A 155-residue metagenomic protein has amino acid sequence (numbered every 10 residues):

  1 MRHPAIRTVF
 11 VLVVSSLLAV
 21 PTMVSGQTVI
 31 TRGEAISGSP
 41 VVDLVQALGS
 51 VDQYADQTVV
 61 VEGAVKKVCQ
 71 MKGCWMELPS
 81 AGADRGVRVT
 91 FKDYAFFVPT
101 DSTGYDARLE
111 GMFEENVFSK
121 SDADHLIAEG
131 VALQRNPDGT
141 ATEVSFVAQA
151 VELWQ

Functional and structural regions predicted by a protein language model:
M1-I6: N-terminal secretory signal peptides that target proteins for export/translocation
V9-P21: Bacterial N-terminal signal peptides
V24-Q155: OB-fold and OB-like single-stranded nucleic-acid-recognition modules and their adjacent interaction interfaces
